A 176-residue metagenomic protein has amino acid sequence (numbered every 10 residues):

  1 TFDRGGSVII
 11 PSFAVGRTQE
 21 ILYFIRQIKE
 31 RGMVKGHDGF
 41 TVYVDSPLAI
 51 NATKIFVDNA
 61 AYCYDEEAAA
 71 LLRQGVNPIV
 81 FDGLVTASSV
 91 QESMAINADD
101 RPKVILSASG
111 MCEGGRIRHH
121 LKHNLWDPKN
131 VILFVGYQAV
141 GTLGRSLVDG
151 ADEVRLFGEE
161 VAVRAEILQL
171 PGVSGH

Functional and structural regions predicted by a protein language model:
T1-H176: Acidic/His-rich, metal-assisted hydrolase cores and their charged scaffolds
